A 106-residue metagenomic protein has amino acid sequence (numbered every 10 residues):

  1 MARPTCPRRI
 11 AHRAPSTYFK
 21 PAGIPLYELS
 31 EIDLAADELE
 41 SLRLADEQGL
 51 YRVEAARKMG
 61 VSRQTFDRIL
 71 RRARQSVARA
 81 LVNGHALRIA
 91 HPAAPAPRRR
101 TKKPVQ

Functional and structural regions predicted by a protein language model:
A2-P7, P95-Q106: Helix-turn-helix/homeodomain-like alpha-helical modules used for DNA recognition and transcription-factor dimerization
I10-A36: Short, Lys/Arg-enriched anionic-surface-contact patches
S30, Y51, G60-T65: Helix-turn-helix DNA-binding motif, specifically the short coil turn and the N-cap/start of the second
S41-L42: Short alpha-helical "packing" element that flanks the helix-turn-helix/winged-helix DNA-binding module
A45, A56: The alpha-helix within a helix-turn-helix
R74-L81: C-terminal flanking helix
N83-A93: Short, basic, alpha-helical segments at the C-terminal edge of helix-turn-helix-like DNA-binding modules
